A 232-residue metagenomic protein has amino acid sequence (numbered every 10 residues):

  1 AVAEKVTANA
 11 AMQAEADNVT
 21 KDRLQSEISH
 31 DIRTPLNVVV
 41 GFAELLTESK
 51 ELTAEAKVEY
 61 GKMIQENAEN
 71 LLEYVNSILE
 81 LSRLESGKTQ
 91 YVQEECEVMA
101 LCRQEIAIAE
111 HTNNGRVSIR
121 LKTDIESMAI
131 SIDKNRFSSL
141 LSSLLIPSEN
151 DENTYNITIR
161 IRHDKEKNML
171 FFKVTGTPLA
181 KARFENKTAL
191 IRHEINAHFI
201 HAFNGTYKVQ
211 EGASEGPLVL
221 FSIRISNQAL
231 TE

Functional and structural regions predicted by a protein language model:
V6-E48: Primarily the dimerization/phosphotransfer
F42-T53, M63, H111: Conserved C-terminal segment of the DHp
E66-L71: Short alpha-helical segment of the dimerization/phosphotransfer core of two-component systems
S82-Q93: Helix-loop junction within the histidine kinase core
V92-A107, K134, S138: A conserved beta-strand-to-alpha-helix junction within the catalytic ATP-binding
V92-E97, R116-M128, D164: Conserved catalytic submotifs in the C-terminal HATPase_c
K181, H201-E232: C-terminal end segment of the histidine kinase catalytic
